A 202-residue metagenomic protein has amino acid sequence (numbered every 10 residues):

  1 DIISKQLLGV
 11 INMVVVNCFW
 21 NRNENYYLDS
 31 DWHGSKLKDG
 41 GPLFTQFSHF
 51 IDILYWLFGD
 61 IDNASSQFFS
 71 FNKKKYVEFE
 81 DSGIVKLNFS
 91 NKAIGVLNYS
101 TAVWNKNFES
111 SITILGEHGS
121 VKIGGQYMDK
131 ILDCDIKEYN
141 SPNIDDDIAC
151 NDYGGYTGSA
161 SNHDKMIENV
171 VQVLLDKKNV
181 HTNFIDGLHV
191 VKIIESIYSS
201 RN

Functional and structural regions predicted by a protein language model:
D1-Y76: Predominantly a Rossmann-like dinucleotide-binding segment in NAD(P)-dependent oxidoreductases
N12, S30, D81-G83, S110: Change "...and in nucleic-acid phosphodiester-cleaving endonucleases..." to "...and in nucleic-acid processing enzymes
G40-G41, Y153-G158, D176-V180: Active-site rim elements
T45, E109, T182: Residue-level signal for the nucleotide or nucleotide-sugar donor/cofactor binding architecture
H49-I53, N162, M166-V170: Hydrophobic alpha-helical segments typical of transmembrane helices and their membrane-interface/capping positions
K74-F79, N91-K165: NAD(P)-dinucleotide binding in Rossmann-like oxidoreductases
V85-L87: Short beta-strand scaffold segments in enzyme catalytic cores
S90, K165-N202: C-terminal helix-rich "cap/oligomerization" subdomain common to oxidoreductases
